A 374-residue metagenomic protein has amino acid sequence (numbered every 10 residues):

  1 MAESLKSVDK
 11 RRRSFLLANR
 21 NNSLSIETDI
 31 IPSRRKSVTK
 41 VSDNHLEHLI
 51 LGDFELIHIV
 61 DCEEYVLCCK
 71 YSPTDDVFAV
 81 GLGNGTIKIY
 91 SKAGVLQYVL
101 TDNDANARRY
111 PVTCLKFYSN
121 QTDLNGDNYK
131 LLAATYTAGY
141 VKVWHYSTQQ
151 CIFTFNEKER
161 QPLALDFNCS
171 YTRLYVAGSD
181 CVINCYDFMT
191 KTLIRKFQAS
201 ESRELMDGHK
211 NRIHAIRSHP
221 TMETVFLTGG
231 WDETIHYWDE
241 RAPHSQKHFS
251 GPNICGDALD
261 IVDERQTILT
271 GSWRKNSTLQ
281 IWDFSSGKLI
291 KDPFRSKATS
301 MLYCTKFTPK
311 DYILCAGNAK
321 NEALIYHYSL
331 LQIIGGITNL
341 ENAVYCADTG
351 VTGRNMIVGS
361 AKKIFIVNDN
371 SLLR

Functional and structural regions predicted by a protein language model:
M1-C68, D76, K88, A93 (+1 more regions): Intrinsically disordered, low-complexity acidic/Ser/Thr/Pro-rich linker and tail segments in large eukaryotic scaffolds
E55-I57, Q97-L100, Q150-F153, I194-R195 (+4 more regions): A structural motif specific to WD40 beta-propellers
I59-V66, D102-T113, N156-P162, A199-I213 (+3 more regions): WD40/WD-repeat beta-propeller blade N-cap
C69-D75, K116-Y129, L165-T172, A177 (+5 more regions): Loop/turn segments within WD40 beta-propeller blades
G81-N84, T135-A138, A177-D180, F188 (+4 more regions): Conserved strand-to-loop turn within each blade of WD40 beta-propeller repeats
I87-K92, V141-H145, I183-F188, I235-D239 (+3 more regions): WD40-repeat beta-propellers
L96-T122, Y129: Blade-loop segments of beta-propeller domains
S245-R374: Structured C-terminal portions of repeat-based eukaryotic scaffold domains
